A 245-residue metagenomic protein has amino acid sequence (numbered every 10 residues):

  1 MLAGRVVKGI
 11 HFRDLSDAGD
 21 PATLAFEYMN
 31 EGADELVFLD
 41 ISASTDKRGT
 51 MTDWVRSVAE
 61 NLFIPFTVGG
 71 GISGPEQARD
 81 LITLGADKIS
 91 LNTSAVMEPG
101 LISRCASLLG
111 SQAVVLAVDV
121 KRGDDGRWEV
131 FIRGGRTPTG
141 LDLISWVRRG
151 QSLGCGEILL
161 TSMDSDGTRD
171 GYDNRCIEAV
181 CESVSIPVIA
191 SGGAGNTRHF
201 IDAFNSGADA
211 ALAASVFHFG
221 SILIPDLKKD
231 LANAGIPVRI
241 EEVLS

Functional and structural regions predicted by a protein language model:
M1-R13, A86-L160, D164-S165: Conserved anion-binding
D17-M29, S73-R79, T139-R149, T197-F200: Short, acidic/polar
Y28, L36, V68, L81 (+5 more regions): Conserved, mostly hydrophobic/aromatic
E35-W54, T93, L159-G171: Glycine-rich, proline-tolerant flexible connector loops at the mouths of alpha/beta enzymes
V37-D40, T67, S90-L91, V115 (+2 more regions): Conserved beta-strand positions in the central sheet of alpha/beta enzyme cores
D46-G69, R104-D119, R169-G195, N233-R239: Alpha-helix-loop-beta-strand connector modules within alpha/beta enzyme cores
F66-I89, R175-A211: Catalytic cores of alpha/beta
I102-L109, I201-E242: C-terminal helical cap(s) of enzyme catalytic domains, especially alpha/beta-barrels
